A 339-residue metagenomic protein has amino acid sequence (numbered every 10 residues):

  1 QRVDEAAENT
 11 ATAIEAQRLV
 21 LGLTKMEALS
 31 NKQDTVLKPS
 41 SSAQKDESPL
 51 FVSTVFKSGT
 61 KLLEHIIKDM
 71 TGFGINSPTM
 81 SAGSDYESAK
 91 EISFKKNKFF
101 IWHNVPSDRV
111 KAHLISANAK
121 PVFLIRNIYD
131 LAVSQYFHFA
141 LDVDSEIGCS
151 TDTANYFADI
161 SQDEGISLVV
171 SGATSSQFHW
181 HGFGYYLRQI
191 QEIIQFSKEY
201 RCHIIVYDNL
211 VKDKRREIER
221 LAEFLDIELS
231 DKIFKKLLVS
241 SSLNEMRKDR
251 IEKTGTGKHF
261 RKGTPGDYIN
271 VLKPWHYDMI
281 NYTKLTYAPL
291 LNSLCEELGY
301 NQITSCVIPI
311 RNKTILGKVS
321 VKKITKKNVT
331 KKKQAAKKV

Functional and structural regions predicted by a protein language model:
A6, A13-I14, V20: Alpha-helical solenoid scaffolds that mediate protein-protein interactions, centered on TPR/SEL1-like repeats but also
L21-I205, G263-D267, P274-D278, Y282-V319: PAPS-dependent sulfotransferase catalytic domain
S53, K198-L225, V271: Phosphate-binding beta-loop-alpha motif at adenosine-nucleotide cofactor sites
N76-T79, D226-K236, M246, S293 (+1 more regions): Short, surface-exposed acidic
Y129, R215-E219, F234-K235, Y277: An amphipathic alpha-helix signature
V239-H259: Short acidic/His-enriched helical or mixed secondary-structure segments at domain edges of catalytic enzymes and some
V321-V339: Intrinsically disordered, polybasic Lys/Arg-rich low-complexity tracts
